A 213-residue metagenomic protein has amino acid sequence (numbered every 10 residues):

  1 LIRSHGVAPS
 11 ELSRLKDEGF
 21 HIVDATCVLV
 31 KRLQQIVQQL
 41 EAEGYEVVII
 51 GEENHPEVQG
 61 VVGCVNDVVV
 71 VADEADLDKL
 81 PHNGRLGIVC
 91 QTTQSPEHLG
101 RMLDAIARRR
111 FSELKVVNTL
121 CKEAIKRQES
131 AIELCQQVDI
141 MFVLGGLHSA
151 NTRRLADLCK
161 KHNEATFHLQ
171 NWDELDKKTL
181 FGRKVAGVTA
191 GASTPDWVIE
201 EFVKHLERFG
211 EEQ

Functional and structural regions predicted by a protein language model:
I2-Q213: The feature marks the mature, well-folded catalytic cores of soluble enzymes
